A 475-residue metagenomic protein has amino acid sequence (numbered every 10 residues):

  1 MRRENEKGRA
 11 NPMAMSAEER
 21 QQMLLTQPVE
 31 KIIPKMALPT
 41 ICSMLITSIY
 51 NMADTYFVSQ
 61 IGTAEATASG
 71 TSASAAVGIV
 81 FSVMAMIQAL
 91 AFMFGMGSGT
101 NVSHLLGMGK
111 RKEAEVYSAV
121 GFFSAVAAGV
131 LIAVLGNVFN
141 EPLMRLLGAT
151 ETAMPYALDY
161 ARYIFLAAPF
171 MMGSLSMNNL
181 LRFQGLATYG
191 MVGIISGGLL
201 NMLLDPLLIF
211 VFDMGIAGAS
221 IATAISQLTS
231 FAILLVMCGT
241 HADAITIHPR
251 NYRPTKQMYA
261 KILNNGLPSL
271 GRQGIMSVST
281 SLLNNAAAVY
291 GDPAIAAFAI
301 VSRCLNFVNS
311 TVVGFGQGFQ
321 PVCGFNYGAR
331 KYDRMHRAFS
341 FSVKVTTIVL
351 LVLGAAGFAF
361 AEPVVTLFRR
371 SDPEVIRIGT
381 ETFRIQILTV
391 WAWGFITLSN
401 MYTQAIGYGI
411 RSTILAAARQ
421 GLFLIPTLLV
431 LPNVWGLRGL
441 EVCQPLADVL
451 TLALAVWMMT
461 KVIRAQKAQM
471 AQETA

Functional and structural regions predicted by a protein language model:
M1-A37, V102-P169, V211-L267, C323-T389 (+1 more regions): Short alpha-helical transmembrane segments in multi-pass integral membrane proteins
L25-Y56, Q60-A64, S82-G97, N101 (+6 more regions): N-terminal transmembrane alpha-helices
K35-D54, Y163, S174, G197 (+5 more regions): Transmembrane helical elements of multi-pass membrane transporters/channels
L45, I49-S74, M144-E151, L207-M214 (+4 more regions): Helix-terminus/linker motif at the lipid-water interface of multi-pass membrane proteins
M52-Y56, V134, P142, S176-L180 (+8 more regions): Alpha-helical transmembrane segments of multipass membrane proteins
T71-S82, A157, A161, S220 (+2 more regions): Small-residue hotspots at the loop-to-helix junctions and early N-terminal turns of transmembrane alpha-helices
S74-V134, M171-G190, N284, A297-A361 (+1 more regions): Small-residue-rich hydrophobic transmembrane alpha-helices
I164-R182, G190-G198, A219-A232, V313-G316 (+4 more regions): Short runs within selected transmembrane alpha-helices of multi-pass transporters and secretion channels
